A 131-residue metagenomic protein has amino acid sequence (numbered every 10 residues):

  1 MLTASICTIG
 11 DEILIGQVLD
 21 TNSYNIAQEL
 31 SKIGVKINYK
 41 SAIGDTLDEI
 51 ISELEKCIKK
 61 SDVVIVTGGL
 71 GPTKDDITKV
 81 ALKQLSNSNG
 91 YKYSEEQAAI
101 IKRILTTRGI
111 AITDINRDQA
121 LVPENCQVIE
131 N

Functional and structural regions predicted by a protein language model:
M1-K40: Glycine-rich phosphate/diphosphate-binding loop of Rossmann-like nucleotide-binding domains
D11-E12, G69-P72: Short glycine-rich anion-binding loops that position phosphate/pyrophosphate groups of nucleotides and phosphorylated
Y39-E49: Short beta->alpha junction loops
S61: An anion/phosphate-binding loop that grips the pyrophosphate of nucleotide cofactors and donors
D76-N131: Proline/glycine-rich low-complexity loops and linkers
